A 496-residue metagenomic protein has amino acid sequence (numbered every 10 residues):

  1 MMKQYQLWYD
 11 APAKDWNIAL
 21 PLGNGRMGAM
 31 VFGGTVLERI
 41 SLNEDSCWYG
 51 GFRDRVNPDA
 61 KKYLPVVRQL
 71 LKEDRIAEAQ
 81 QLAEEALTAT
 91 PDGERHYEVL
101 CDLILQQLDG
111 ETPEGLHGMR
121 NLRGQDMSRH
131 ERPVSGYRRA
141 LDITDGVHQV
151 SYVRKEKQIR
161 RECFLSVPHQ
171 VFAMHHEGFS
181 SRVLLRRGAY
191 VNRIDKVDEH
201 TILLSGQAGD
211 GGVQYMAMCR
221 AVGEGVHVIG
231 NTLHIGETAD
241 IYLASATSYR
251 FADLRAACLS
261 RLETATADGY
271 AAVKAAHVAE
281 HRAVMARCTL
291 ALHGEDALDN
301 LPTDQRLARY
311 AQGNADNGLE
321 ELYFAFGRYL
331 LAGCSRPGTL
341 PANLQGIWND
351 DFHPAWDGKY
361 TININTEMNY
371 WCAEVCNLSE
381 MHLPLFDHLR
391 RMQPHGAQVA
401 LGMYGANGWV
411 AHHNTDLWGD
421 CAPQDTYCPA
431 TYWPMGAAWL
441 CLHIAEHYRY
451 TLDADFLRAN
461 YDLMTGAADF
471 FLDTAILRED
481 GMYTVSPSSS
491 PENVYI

Functional and structural regions predicted by a protein language model:
M1-P429, M435, I444-Y448, Y461 (+2 more regions): Aromatic-residue-lined binding/catalytic grooves and analogous aromatic/hydrophobic interfacial grooves in multimeric
F456-N460: Membrane-interfacial loop-to-helix junctions in multi-pass inner-membrane proteins
T474-I496: Aromatic-lined, polymer-binding surfaces characteristic of secreted/periplasmic polysaccharide-degrading enzymes
